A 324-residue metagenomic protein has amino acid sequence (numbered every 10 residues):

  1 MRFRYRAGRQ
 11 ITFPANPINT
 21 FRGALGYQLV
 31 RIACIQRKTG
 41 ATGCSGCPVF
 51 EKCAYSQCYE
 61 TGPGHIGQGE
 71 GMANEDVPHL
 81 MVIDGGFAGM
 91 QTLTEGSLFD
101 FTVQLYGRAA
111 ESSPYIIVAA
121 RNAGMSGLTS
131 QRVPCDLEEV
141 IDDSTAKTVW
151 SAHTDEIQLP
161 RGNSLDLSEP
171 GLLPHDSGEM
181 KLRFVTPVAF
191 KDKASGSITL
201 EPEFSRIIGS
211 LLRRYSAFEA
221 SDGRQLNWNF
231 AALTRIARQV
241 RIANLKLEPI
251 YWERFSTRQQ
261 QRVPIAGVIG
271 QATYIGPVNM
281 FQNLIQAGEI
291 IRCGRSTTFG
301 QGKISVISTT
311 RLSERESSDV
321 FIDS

Functional and structural regions predicted by a protein language model:
M1-S324: RNA-interacting cores
